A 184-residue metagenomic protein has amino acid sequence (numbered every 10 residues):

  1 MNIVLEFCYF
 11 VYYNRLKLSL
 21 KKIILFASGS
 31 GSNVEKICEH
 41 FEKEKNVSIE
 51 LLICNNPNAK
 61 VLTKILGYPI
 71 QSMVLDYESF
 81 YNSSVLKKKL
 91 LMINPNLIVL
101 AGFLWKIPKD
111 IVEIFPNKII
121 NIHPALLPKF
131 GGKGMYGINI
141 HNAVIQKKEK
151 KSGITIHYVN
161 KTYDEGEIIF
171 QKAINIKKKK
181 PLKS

Functional and structural regions predicted by a protein language model:
I3-S184: One-carbon transfer enzymes
